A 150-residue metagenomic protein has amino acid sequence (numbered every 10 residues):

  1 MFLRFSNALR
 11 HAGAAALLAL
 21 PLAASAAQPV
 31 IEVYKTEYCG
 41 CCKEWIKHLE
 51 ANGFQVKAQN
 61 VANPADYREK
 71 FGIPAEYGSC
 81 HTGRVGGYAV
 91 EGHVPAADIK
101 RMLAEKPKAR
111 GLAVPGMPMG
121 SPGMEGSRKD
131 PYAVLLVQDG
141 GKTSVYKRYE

Functional and structural regions predicted by a protein language model:
F2-A16: Bacterial N-terminal signal peptides that target proteins for export
A19-A23: N-terminal signal peptide c-region/cleavage motif recognized by signal peptidases
A26-N52: Local sequence-structure signature of Cys/Sec-based thiol-disulfide redox active-site neighborhoods
V30-I31, F54-V56, G86-A89: Short active-site oxyanion
Y38, W45, N60-N63, P95-I99: Stable alpha-helical elements in mature extracytoplasmic
I46-D66: Conserved helix-turn-beta segment immediately C-terminal to the redox Cys motif in thioredoxin-like folds
K70-E150: Thiol/selenol-based redox catalytic cores and closely related redox-interacting motifs
